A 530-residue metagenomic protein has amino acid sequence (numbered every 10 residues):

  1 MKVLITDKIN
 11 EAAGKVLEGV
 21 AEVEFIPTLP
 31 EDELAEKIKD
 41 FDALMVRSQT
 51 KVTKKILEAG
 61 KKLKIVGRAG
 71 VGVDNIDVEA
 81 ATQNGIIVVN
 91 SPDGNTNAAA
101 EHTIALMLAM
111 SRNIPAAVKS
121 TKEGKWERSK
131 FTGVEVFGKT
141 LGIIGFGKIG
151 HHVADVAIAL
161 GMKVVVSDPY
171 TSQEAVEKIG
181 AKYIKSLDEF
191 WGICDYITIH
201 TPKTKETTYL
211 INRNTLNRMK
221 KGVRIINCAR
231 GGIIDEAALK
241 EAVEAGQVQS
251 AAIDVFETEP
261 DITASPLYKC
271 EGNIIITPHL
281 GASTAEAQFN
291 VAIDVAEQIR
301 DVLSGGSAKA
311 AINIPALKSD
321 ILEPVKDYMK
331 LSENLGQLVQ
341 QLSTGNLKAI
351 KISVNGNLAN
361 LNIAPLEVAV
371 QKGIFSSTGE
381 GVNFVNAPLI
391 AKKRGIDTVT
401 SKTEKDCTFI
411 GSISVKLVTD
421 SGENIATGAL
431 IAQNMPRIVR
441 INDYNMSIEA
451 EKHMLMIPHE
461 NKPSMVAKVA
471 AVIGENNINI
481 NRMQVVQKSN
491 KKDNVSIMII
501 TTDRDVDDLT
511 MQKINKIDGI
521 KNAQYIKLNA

Functional and structural regions predicted by a protein language model:
M1-V89, N212, K348, Q487: An N-terminal-biased, well-structured beta-alpha scaffold segment characteristic of Rossmann-like dinucleotide-binding
I26-T28, R47, A69-G70, G85-N97 (+4 more regions): Short beta->alpha connector loops at strand-helix junctions that form conserved, small/polar/Pro-enriched
T50-L57, Y170-P266: Rossmann-like adenosine-cofactor binding region
N84, P92-T140, H152-A159, V166 (+1 more regions): Phosphate-binding beta-alpha-beta segment of Rossmann-like dinucleotide-binding domains, i.e., the NAD(P)
N84, V88-V89, R213, G222-S343 (+2 more regions): Rossmann-like dinucleotide-binding domain for NAD(H)/NADP(H)
A100-K119, K139, I158-M162, I293-S307 (+1 more regions): Oxidoreductase and adenylate-handling cofactor-binding alpha/beta cores
F146-G147: Glycine-rich Rossmann-fold phosphate-binding loop(s) that bind the pyrophosphate of adenine dinucleotide cofactors
I314-L358, N362-A530: A conserved regulatory-domain signal marking ACT and ACT-like small-molecule sensing domains and adjacent regulatory
